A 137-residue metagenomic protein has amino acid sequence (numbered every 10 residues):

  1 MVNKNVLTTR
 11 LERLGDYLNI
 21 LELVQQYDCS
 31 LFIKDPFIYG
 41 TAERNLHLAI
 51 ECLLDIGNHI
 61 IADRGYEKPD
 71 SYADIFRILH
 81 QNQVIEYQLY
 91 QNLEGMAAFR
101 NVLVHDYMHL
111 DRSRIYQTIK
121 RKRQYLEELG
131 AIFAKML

Functional and structural regions predicted by a protein language model:
M1-L137: Solvent-exposed interaction patches of small proteins and small membrane subunits
